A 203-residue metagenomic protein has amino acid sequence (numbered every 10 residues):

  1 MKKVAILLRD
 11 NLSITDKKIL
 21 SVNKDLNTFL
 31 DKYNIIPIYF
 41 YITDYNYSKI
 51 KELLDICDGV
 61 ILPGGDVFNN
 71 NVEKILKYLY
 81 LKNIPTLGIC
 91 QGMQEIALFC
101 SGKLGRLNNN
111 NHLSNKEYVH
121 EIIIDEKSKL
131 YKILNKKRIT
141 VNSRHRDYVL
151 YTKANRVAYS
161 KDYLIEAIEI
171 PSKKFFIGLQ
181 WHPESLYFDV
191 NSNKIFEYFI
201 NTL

Functional and structural regions predicted by a protein language model:
M1-Q91, F99-G105, N110-V119, I123-I133 (+5 more regions): N-terminal beta1-alpha1 cap of cysteine-dependent amidohydrolase-like domains
I96: Hydrophobic positions on the alpha-helical face of helix-turn-helix-like DNA-binding modules
L134-T140: Catalytic cores of DNA base-excision repair glycosylases
T140-R146, I168: Short catalytic/ligand-gating loop segments at beta-alpha or beta-beta junctions within enzyme catalytic domains
F176-W181: Active-site-proximal beta-strand elements of phosphoester/diester hydrolases
